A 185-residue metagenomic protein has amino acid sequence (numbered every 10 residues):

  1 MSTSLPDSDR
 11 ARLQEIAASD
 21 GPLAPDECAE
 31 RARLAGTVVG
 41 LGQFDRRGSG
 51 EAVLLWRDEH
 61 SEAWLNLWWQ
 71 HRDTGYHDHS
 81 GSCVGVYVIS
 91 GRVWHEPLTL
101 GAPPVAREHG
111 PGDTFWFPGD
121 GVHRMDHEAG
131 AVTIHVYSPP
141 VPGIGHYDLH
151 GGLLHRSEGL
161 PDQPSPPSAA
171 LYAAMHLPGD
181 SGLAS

Functional and structural regions predicted by a protein language model:
M1-V39: N-terminal leader/capping segments at the start of a protein or of a new domain
L41-R72: A short glycine-rich, His/Asp/Glu-containing loop-to-beta-strand
W64-H79, H109, P118-D120: Conserved short histidine dyad/triad with adjacent acidic residue
Q70, G81-E96: Glycine- and acidic-residue-biased ligand/ion/polar-headgroup-sensing regions
G85, T99-H127: Short acidic-glycine-tyrosine-enriched beta hairpin
G85-V86, A129-I144: A short hydrophobic beta-strand segment most commonly corresponding to one strand of the jelly-roll/cupin
V122-R124, E128, H135, S165-L171: Intrinsically disordered, low-complexity, charge-dense segments enriched in Lys/Arg and Glu/Asp interspersed
V141-S185: Conserved double-stranded beta-helix
